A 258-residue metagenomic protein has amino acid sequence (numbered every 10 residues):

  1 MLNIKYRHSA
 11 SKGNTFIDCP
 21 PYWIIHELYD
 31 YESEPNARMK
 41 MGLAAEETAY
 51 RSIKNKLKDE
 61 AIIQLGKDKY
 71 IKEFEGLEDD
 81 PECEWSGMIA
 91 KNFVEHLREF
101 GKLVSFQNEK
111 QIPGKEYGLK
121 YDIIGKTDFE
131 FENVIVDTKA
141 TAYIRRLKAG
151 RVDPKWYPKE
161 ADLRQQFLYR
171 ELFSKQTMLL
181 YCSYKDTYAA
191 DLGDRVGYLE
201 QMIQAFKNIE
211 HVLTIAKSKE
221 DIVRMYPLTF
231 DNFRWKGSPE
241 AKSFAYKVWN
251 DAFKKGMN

Functional and structural regions predicted by a protein language model:
M1-K126, N250-N258: Metal-dependent nuclease catalytic cores that hydrolyze phosphodiester bonds in DNA/RNA, characterized by
I24, Y143-L147, D186-A189: Short catalytic/ligand-binding loop motif for oxyanion handling, primarily in non-cytosolic enzymes, centered on
A44, R164-L172: Short amphipathic alpha-helical face segments that pack within enzyme cores and frequently flank/anchor catalytic
E82, P158, D162, R195-M202: Residue-level preference for long, well-ordered alpha-helices that form the structural scaffold of enzyme catalytic
K102-F106, E130-V134, E171-Q176: Short glycine/proline-enriched coil/turn segments at helix->beta-strand junctions
I112-Q165: Non-catalytic protein-protein interaction segments used by genome-maintenance enzymes to assemble and couple activities
E171-N258: Metal-dependent nuclease catalytic regions and adjoining charged, substrate-binding loops involved in nucleic-acid end
